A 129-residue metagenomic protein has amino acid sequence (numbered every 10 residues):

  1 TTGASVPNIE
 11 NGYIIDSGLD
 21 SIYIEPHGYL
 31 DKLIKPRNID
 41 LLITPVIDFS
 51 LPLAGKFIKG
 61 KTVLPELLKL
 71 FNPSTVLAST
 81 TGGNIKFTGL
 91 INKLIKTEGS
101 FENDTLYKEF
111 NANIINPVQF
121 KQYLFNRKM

Functional and structural regions predicted by a protein language model:
T1-N38, Q119-M129: Core dinuclear metal-dependent hydrolase active-site scaffold
Y23-I24, L41-T44, L77-S79: Structural recognition of the beta-strand scaffold that forms the well-ordered cores of secreted hydrolase catalytic
P26-G28, V46-D48, T81-G82: Active-site metal-binding loops of divalent metal-dependent hydrolases
G28-K32, G60-E66: Alpha-helical scaffolding within the catalytic cores of extracellular/periplasmic polymer-degrading hydrolases
K35-R37, P52-L53, L64-M129: Binuclear metal-ion centers of metallo-dependent hydrolases, dominated by the metallo-beta-lactamase
R37-S50: Active-site metal-binding motif and surrounding structural segment of the metallo-beta-lactamase
D48-I58: Acidic/histidine-rich helix-loop elements that form or flank divalent-metal/phosphate-binding sites at the catalytic
I58-K59, E98: Residue-level recognition of alpha-helix initiation/capping sites
